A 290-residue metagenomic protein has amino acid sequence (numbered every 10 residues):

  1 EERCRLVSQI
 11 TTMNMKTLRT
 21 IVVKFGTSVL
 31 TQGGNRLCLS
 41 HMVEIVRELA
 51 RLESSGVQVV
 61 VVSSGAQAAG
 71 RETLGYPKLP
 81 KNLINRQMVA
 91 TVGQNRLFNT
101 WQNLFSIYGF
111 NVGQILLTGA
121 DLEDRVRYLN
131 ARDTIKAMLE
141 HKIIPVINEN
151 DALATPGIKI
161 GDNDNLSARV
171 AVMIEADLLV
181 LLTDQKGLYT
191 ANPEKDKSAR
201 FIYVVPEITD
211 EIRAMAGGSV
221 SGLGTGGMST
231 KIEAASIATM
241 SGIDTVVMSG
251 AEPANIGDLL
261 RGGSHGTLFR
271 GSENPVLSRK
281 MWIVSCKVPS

Functional and structural regions predicted by a protein language model:
I10-N111, I115-S290: C-terminal catalytic "cap/lid" subdomain
